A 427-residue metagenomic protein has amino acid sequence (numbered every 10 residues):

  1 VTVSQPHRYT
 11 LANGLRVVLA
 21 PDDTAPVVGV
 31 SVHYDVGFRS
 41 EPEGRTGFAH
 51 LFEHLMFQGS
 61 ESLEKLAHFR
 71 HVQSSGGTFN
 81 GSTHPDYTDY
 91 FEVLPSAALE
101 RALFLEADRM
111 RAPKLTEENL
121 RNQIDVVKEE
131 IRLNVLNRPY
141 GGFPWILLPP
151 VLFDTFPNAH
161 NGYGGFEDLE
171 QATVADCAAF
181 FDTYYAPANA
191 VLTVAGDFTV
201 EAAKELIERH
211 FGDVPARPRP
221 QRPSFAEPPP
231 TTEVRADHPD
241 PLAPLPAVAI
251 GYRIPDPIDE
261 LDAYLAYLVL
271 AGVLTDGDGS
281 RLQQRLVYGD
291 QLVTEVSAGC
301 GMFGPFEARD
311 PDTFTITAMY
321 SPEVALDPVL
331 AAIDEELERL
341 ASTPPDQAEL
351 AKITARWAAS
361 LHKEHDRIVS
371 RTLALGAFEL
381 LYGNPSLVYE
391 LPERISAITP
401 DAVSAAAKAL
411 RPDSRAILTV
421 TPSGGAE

Functional and structural regions predicted by a protein language model:
V1-R8, P149-A190, A202, R222-E227 (+3 more regions): Histidine-acidic residue clusters that define the catalytic metal-binding segment of zinc metallopeptidase domains
G14, D22-V72, L261-L274, Q284: Active/ligand-binding-proximal structured segments within catalytic/core domains that scaffold catalytic residues
G14, V32, H50, V72 (+14 more regions): Buried hydrophobic packing residues in well-ordered domains
Y34, S60-E61, K65-F180, A351-I368: Acidic/histidine-enriched segments that form metal/cofactor-coordinating and catalytic pocket/exosite environments
K114-R132, F143, T199, P218-T232 (+4 more regions): Acidic/histidine-enriched alpha-helical segments
D154, G162, P187, V191-P257 (+3 more regions): An aromatic/glycine/proline-enriched structural segment found at the starts of mature extracellular/organellar domains
V191-T193, L340, P344, A348-E427: C-terminal regions of mature proteins
A249-R253, L274-Y320: A structural supersecondary motif
